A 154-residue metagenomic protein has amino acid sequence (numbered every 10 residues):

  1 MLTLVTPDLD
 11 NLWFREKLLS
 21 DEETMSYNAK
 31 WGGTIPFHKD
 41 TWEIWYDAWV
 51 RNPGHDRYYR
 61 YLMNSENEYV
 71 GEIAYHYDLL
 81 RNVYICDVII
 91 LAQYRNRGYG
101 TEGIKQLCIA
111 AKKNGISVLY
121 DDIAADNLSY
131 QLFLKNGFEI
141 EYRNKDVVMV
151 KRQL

Functional and structural regions predicted by a protein language model:
M1-K39, E43: A short, well-structured alpha-helix characteristic of acyl/acetyltransferase catalytic modules
I35-I85, L91-Q93, N144: Acetyl-CoA-dependent GNAT
L91, A110, Y120-Q131: Conserved beta-strand-loop-alpha-helix junction that forms the acyl-donor binding cleft
Y94, G98-Q106: Conserved acetyl-CoA pyrophosphate-binding loop and the N-cap/start of the following alpha-helix in GNAT-like
T101, A124-Y142: Conserved active-site alpha-helix within GNAT-family acetyltransferase domains
D122, E139, R143-L154: Terminal substrate-recognition subdomain of acyl/acetyltransferases
